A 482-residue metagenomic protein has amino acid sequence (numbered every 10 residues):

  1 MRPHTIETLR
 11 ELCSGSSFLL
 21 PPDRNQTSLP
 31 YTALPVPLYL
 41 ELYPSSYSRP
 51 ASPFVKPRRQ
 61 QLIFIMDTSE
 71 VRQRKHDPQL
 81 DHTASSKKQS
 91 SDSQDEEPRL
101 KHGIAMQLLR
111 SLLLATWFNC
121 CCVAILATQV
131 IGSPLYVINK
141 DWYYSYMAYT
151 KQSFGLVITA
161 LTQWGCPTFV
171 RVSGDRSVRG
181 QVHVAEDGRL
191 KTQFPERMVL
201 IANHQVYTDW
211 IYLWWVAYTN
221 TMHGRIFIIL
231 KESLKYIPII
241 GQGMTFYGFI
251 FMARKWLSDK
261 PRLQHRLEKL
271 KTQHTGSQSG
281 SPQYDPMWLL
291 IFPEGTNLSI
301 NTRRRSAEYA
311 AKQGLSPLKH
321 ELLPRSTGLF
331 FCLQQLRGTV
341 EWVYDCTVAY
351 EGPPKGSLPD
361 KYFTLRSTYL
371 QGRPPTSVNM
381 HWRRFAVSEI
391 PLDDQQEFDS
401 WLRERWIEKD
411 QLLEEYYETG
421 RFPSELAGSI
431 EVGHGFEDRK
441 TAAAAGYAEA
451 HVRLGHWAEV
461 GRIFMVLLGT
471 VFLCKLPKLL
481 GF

Functional and structural regions predicted by a protein language model:
M1-C13, F18-L20, L34, L38 (+7 more regions): Cytosol/nucleoplasm-facing, intrinsically disordered, low-complexity tails of endomembrane-system membrane proteins
D23-N25: N-terminal low-complexity segments that are often proline-rich with Ser/Thr-Pro
R72-R197, Y212: Membrane-anchoring hydrophobic helices of lipid-metabolizing enzymes
R99-L126, A444-F482: Alpha-helical bilayer-embedded segments of polytopic membrane proteins, i.e., transmembrane/intramembrane helices
L161-Q163, Q242-G243, L370-P375: Short, conserved catalytic or adaptor-binding loops enriched in Gly and charged residues
G165-F363: Soluble catalytic domains of membrane acyltransferases
Q264-S277, A307-A448: Catalytic lobes of large eukaryotic enzymes
